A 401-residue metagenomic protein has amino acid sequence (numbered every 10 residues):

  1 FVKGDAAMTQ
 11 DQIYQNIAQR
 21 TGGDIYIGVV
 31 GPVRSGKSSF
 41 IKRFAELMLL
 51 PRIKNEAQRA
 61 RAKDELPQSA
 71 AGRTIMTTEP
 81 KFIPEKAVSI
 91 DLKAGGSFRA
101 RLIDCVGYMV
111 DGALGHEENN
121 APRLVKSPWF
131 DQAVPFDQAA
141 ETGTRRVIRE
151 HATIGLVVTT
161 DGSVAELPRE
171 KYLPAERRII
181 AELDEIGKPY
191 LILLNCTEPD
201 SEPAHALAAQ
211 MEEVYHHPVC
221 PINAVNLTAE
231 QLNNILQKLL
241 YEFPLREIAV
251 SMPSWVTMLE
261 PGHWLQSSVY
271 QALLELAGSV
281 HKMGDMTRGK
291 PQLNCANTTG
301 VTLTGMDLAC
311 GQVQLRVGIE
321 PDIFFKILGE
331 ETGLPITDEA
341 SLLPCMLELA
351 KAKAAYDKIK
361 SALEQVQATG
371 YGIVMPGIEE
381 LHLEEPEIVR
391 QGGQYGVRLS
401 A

Functional and structural regions predicted by a protein language model:
K3-D131: Conserved G1/Walker A P-loop phosphate-binding module
D5-Y14, Q19-T21, I25-R34, F44-L47 (+2 more regions): P-loop NTP-binding site
D91-G96, V147-H151, E182-I186, E213: Conserved catalytic network of the ASCE P-loop NTPase/AAA+ motor domain
V106-V110, D161-V164, T197-D200, V225-T228 (+1 more regions): Conserved nucleotide-binding/hydrolysis micro-motifs of P-loop NTPases
A113-E166, E182-L183: Inter-motif core of Ras-like GTPase G domains
P128, T153-G155, T159-S163, P168-R169 (+1 more regions): P-loop NTPase catalytic nucleotide-binding module
K171-R177: Charged helix-capping and loop-helix junction motifs
R178-L191, C196-H263: Canonical P-loop GTPase G-domain recognition
